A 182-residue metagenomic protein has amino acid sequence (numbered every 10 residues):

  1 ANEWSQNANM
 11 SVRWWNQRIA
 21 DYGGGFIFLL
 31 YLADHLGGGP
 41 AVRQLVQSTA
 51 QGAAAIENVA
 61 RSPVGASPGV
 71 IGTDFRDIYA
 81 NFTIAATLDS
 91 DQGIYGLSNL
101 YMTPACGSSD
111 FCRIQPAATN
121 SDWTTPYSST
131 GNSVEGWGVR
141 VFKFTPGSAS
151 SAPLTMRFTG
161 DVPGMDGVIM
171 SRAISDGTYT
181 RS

Functional and structural regions predicted by a protein language model:
A1-H35, V46-A86: Acidic/His/Gly-enriched intrinsically disordered linker/tail segments that often contain short helix/coil "MoRF-like"
L36-A41: Loop/turn elements at helix/coil->beta-strand transitions in domains of secreted/extracellular proteins
Q51-S182: Beta/coil-rich, acidic/histidine-enriched accessory regions frequently appended to metallopeptidases
